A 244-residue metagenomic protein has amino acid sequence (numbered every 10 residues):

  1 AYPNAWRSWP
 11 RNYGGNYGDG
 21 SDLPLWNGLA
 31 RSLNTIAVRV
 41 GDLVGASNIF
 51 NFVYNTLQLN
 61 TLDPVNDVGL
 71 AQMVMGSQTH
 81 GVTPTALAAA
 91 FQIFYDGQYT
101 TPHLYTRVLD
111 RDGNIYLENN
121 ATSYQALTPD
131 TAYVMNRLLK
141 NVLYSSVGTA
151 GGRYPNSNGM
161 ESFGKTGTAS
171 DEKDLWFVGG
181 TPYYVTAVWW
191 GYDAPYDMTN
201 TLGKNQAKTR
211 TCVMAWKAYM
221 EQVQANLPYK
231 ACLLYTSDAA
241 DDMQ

Functional and structural regions predicted by a protein language model:
A1-I49, G113-N141: Conserved catalytic neighborhood of penicillin-recognizing serine enzymes
Y2-Y13, G45-A89: Mid-domain, small-residue-enriched loop/turn segments at the edges of structured enzyme/sensor domains
N27, H80-S237: A penicillin-recognizing enzyme superfamily signal
N34-I36, V68-M75, N120-A121, D197-K204: Glycine- and acidic
N34-V38, A46-F50, Q58, L62-D63 (+4 more regions): Intrinsically disordered or highly flexible coil/loop and linker segments, enriched in small and charged/polar residues
R39-V40, G76-S77, G164-K165: Thr-Gly-centered strand-to-loop micro-motif
V40, F52-T56, Y219: Residues within well-ordered alpha helices
D238-Q244: A short, hydrophobic C-terminal helix/tail in secreted or cell-surface proteins
